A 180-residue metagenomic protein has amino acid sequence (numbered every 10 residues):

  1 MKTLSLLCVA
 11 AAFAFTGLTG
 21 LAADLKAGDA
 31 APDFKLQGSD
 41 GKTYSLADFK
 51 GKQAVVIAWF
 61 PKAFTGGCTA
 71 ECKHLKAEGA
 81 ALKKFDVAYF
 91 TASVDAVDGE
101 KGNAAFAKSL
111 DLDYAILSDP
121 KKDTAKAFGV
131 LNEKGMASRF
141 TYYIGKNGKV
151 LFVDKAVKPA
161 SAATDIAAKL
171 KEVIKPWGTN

Functional and structural regions predicted by a protein language model:
L4-D33: N-proximal helix/coil linker or "cap" segments that precede and/or mark the start of modular domains
L25, G38-S39, I144-G145: Short, acidic, Ser/Thr-enriched surface-loop or helix-capping motifs
A31-P32, A54, S138-F140: Short loop/turn microsegments at loop-to-beta-strand junctions
K35-A54: A short beta-strand-turn-helix
D48-T69: Short active-site neighborhood of thiol/selenol oxidoreductases, capturing the structured segment around
T69-L112, K122-K126: Structural microenvironment flanking redox-active thiols in thiol-disulfide oxidoreductases
A137-N180: Thiol-/selenol-based redox modules, centered on thioredoxin-like and closely related oxidoreductase domains
